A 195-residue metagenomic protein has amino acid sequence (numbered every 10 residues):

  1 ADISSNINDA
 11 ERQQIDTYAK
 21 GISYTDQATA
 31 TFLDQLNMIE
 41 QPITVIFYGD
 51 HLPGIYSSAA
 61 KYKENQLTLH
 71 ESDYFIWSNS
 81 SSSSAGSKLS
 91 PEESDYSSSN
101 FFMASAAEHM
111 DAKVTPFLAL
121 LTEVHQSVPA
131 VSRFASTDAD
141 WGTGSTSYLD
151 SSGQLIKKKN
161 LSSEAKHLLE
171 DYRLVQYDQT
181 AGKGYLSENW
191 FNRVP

Functional and structural regions predicted by a protein language model:
A1-P195: Solvent-exposed soluble domains appended to multi-pass membrane proteins
